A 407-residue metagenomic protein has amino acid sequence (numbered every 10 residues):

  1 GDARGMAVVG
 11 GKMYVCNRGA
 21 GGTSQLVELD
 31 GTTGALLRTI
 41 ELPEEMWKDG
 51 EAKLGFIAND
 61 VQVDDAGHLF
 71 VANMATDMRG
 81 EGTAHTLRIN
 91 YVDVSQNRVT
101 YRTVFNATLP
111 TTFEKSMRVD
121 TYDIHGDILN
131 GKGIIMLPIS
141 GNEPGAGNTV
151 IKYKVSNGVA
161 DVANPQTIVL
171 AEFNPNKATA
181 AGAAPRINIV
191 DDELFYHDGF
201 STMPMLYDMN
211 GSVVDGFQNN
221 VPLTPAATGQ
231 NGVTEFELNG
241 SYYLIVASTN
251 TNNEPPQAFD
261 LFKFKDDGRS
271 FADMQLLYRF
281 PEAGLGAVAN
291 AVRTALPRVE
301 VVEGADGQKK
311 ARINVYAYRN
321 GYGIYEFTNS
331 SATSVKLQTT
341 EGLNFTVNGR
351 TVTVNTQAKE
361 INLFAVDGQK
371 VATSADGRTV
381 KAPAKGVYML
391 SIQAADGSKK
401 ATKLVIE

Functional and structural regions predicted by a protein language model:
G1, L36-E45, R98-T111, A160-P175 (+2 more regions): Beta-propeller fold detector
G1-G22: Beta-strand-rich domains and repeat architectures in extracellular enzymes and scaffolds, especially beta-propellers
D2-G5, W47-Q62, V104-I128, A171-V190 (+2 more regions): Repeated scaffold domains used in trafficking and secretory/extracellular systems, primarily beta-propellers
G19-T23, A75-E81, S140-A146, S201-M203 (+2 more regions): Short glycine/acidic-enriched loop and turn motifs that connect beta-strands
L26-G34, T83-N97, N148-S156, A258-K263: Beta-propeller blade signature
V221-F280: Loop/turn-rich, solvent-exposed surfaces of beta-rich toroidal or solenoidal domains
G286-A332: Blade-level signature of beta-propeller repeat domains, shared across WD40, Kelch, NHL, RCC1 and BNR/Asp-box propellers
V335-E407: C-terminal outer-membrane/trafficking sorting elements
